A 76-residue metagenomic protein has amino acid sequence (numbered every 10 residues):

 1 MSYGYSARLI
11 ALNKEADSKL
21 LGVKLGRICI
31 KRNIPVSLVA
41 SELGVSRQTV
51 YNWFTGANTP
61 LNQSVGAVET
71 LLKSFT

Functional and structural regions predicted by a protein language model:
M1-Y5, K73-T76: Short intrinsically disordered terminal tails
A7-K31: A short, Lys/Arg-rich alpha-helix, primarily the initiator
V39-A40: Short alpha-helical "recognition helix" segments of helix-turn-helix
V45-P60: Recognition helix of helix-turn-helix/homeodomain-like DNA-binding domains that insert into the DNA major groove
N62-T76: DNA major-groove recognition helix of helix-turn-helix/homeodomain DNA-binding modules
